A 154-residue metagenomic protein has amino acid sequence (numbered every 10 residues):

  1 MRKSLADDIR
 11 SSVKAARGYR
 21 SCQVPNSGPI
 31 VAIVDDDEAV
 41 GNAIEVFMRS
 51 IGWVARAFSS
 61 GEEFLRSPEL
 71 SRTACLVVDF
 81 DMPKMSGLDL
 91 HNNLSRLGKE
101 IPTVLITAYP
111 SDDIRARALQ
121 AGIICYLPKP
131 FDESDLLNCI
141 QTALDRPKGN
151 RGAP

Functional and structural regions predicted by a protein language model:
E38-R56: Two-component/phosphorelay signaling modules centered on CheY-like receiver
S59-S60, S86-L90: Acidic catalytic/metal-coordinating carboxylates
S71-V78: Active-site beta3 strand of CheY-like receiver
M82: Receiver (REC) domain active-site loop signature in two-component systems and cognate sites in sensor histidine kinases
D89, P110-C125: Alpha4 helix (beta4-alpha4-beta5 surface) of REC/receiver domains from two-component response regulators
D113, F131-Q141: C-terminal output helix
Q141-P154: The C-terminal output helix
